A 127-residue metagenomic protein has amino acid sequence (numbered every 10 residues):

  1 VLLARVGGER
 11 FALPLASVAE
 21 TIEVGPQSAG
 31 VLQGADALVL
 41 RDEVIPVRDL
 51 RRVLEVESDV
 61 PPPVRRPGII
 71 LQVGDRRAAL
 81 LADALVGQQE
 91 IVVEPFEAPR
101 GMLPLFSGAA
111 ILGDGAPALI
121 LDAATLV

Functional and structural regions predicted by a protein language model:
V1-V127: Conserved secondary-structure micro-motifs at functional edges
